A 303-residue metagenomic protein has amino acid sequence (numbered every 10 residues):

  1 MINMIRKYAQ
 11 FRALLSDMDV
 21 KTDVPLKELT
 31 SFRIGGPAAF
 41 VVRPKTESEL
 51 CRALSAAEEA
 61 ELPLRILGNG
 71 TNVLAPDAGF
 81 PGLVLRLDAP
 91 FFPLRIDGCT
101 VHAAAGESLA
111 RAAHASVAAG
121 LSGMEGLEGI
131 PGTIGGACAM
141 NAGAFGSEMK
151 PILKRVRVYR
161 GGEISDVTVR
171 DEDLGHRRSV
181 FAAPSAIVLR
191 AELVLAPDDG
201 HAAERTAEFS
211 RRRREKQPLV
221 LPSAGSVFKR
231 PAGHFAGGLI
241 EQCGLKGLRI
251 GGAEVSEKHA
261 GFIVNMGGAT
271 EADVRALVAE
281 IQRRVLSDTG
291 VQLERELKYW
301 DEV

Functional and structural regions predicted by a protein language model:
I2, R6, K27, K45-S48 (+10 more regions): Conserved active-site and cofactor/substrate-binding residues in soluble primary-metabolism enzymes
I2-I134, C138: Anion-binding (especially nucleotide phosphate/pyrophosphate-binding) glycine-rich loop and adjoining beta-alpha core
K21-T22, T30, V73, Y159-A276 (+1 more regions): Phosphate/pyrophosphate- and phosphate-bearing ligand-binding catalytic cores of soluble enzymes
A60, L67-N69, I152, L221-P222 (+1 more regions): Short, basic and Ser/Thr-rich N-terminal targeting/leader segments
L74-R213, L239-E241, G247: C-terminal structural segment of proteins
